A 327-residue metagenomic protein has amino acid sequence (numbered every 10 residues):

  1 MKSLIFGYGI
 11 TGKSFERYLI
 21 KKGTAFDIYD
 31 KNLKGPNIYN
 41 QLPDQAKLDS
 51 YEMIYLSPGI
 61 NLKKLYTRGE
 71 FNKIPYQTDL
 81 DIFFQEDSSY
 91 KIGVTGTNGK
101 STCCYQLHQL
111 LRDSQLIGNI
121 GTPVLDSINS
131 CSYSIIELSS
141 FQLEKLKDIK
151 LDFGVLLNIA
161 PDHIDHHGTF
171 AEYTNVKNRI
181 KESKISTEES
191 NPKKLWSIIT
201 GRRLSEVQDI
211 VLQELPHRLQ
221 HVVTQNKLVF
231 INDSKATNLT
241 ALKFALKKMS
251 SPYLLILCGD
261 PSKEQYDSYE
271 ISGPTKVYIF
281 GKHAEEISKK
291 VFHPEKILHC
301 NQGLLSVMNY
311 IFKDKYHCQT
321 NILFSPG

Functional and structural regions predicted by a protein language model:
M1-G93, P216-Q220, K289-V291, C300-D314: Short, basic phosphate-binding NTP loop
S14-Y18, S114, P192-P274, I287: Nucleotide phosphate-binding/pyrophosphate-handling subdomain across enzymes that bind or process nucleotide phosphates
L19, I54, V94, N119 (+6 more regions): Residue-level signal for inorganic ion chemistry
D27-K31, T187-E189, I256-C258, G273-A284: Short internal beta-strands
Y29, S114-S130: Conserved substrate/cofactor phosphate-moiety recognition/catalytic segment in nucleotide-dependent phosphotransferases
T78-N119: Walker A (P-loop) phosphate-binding motif
S130-N191: Flexible active-site lid/hinge loop adjacent to a nucleotide/diphosphate and Mg2+-phosphate binding pocket
E264-T320: C-terminal helical cap/extension that packs against the catalytic core of soluble nucleotide-cofactor enzymes
